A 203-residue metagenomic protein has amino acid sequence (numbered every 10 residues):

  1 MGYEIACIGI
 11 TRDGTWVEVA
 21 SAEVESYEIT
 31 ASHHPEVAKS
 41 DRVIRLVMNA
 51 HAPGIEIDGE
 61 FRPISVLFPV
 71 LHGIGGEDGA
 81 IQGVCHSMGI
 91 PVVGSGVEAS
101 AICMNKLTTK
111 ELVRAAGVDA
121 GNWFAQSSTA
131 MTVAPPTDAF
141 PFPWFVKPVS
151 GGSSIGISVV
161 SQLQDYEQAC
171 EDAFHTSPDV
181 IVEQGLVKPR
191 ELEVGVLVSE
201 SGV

Functional and structural regions predicted by a protein language model:
M1-E98, I102-M104, T108, L112-A115 (+1 more regions): ATP-binding N-terminal substructure of ATP-dependent carboxylate-amine bond-forming enzymes
Y3-E4, D119, S153, T176 (+1 more regions): Short, basic and Ser/Thr-rich N-terminal targeting/leader segments
T11-G14, A130, V149-G152, L186-R190 (+1 more regions): Glycine-rich beta-alpha junction loops
R62, V118, F140: Structured loop/turn residues at beta-strand edges in well-structured enzyme cores
V113-R114, D138-I157, P178-P189: ATP-grasp fold ATP-binding core
G121-A125, P143-E171, E191-E193: Glycine-rich phosphate-binding loop of ATP-grasp-fold ATP-dependent ligases
S161-V203: Phosphate-binding site of ATP-dependent enzymes
